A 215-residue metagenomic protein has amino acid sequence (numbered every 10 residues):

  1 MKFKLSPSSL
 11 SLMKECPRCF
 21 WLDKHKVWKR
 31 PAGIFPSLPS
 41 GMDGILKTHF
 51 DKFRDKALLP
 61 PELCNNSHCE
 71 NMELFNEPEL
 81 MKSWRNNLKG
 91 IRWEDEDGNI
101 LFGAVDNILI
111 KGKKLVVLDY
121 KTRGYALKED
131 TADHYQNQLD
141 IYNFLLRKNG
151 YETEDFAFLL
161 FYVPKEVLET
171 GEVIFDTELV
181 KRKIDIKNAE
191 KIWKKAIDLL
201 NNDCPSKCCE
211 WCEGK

Functional and structural regions predicted by a protein language model:
M1-I110, K114: Metal-dependent nuclease catalytic cores that hydrolyze phosphodiester bonds in DNA/RNA, characterized by
K4-L5, L145-K215: Metal-dependent nuclease catalytic regions and adjoining charged, substrate-binding loops involved in nucleic-acid end
K14, K26, D55, Y125 (+3 more regions): Hydrophobic/aromatic-lined pockets within catalytic cores
C16, L101-L127, N137, I141-F144: Conserved catalytic cores of phosphodiester-cleaving nucleases, focusing on short active-site segments
R18-C19, G44-K47, D51, D55 (+4 more regions): Accessory terminal regions of nucleic-acid processing enzymes
W21-L22, K29-P31, Y125-L127, K165-E169: Short catalytic/ligand-binding loop motif for oxyanion handling, primarily in non-cytosolic enzymes, centered on
D23-K24, H49-K52, N107, V116 (+3 more regions): Residue-level signal for well-ordered alpha-helical scaffold segments within enzymatic catalytic domains
E129-D133: Short, solvent-exposed loop/turn segments at secondary-structure boundaries
